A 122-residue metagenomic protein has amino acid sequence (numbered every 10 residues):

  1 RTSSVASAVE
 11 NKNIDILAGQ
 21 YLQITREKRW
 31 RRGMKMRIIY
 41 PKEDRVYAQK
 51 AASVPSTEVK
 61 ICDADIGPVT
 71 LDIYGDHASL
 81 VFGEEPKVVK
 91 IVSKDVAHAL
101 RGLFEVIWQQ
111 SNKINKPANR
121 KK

Functional and structural regions predicted by a protein language model:
R1-S4, N11-K122: PLD/PLD-like phosphodiesterase catalytic module centered on the HKD motif
